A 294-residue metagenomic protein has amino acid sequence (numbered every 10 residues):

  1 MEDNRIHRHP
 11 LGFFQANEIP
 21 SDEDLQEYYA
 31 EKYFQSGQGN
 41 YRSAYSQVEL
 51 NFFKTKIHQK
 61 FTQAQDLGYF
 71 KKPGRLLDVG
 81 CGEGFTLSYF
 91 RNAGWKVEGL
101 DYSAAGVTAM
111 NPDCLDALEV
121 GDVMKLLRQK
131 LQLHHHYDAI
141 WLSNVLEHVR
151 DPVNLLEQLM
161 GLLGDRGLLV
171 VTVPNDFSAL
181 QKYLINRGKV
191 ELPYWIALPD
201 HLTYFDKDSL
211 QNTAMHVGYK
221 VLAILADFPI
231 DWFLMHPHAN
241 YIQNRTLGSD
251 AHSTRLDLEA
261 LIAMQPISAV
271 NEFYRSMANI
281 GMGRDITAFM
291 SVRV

Functional and structural regions predicted by a protein language model:
M1-S143, P152-L156, A226, A239 (+3 more regions): Conserved N-terminal segment of class I S-adenosyl-L-methionine
E18-S21, G164, S178: Intrinsic-disorder/low-complexity, polar/charged segments
G74, R166-G167: Surface-exposed loop/turn positions
A93, D113, D165-R166, V217: Structured helix-beta-strand junction loops
R150-G161, L168-F289: S-adenosyl-L-methionine-dependent methyltransferase catalytic module, highlighting the catalytic core
